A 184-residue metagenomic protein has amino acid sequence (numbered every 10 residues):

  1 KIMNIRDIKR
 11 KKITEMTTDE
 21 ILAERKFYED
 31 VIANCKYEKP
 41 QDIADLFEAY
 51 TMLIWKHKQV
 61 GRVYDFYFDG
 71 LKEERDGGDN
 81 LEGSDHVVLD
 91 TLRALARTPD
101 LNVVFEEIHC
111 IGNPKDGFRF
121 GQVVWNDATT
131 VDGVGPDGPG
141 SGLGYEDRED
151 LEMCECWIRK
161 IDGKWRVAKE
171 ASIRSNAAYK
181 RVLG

Functional and structural regions predicted by a protein language model:
I2-G61, D65-D69: Short, low-complexity N-terminal intrinsically disordered segments enriched in polar/charged residues
M3, I54-K56, V60, Y64 (+4 more regions): A compositionally biased, intrinsically disordered/low-complexity signal enriched for hydrophobic/aromatic residues
N4-N34, L92-G184: A beta-strand edge to alpha-helix "cap/lid" segment located at domain peripheries
D42, H86, E149-D150: Soluble or luminal CAZymes and related metallo-dependent hydrolases
D45, V60-V123: A solvent-exposed, acidic/Ser-Thr-rich amphipathic alpha-helical stretch
